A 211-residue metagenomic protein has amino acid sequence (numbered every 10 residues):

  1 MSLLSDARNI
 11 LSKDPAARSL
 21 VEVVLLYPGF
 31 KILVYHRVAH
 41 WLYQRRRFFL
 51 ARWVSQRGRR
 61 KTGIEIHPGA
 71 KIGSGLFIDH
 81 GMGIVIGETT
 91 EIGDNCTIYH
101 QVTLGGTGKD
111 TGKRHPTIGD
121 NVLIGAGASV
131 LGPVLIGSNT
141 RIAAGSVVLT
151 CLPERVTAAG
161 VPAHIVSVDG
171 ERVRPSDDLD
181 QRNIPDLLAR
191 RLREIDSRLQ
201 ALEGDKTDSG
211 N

Functional and structural regions predicted by a protein language model:
M1-G58, T62, V173-N211: Terminal amphipathic alpha-helical/low-complexity segments used for targeting or macromolecular assembly
R59-V166: Structural signal for interior beta-strand "rungs" in well-ordered beta-sheet cores of soluble enzyme domains
V168-E171: A structural signal for small-residue-enriched, beta-sheet-centric alpha/beta enzyme cores and oligomeric scaffold folds
